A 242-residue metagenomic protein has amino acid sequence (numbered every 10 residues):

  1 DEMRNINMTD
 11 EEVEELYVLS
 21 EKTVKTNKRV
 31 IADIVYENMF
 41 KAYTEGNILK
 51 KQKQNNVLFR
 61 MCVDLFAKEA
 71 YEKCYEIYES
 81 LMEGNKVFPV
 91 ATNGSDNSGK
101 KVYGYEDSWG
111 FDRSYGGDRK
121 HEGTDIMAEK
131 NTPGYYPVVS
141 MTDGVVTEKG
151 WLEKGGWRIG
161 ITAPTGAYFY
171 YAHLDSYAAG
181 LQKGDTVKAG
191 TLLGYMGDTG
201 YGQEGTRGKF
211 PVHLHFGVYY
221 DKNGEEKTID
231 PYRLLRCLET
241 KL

Functional and structural regions predicted by a protein language model:
D1-C62: Cationic-aromatic interfacial patches
G46-W157, A189, G202: Surface-exposed, glycine-biased beta-strand/turn segments
D118-N131, G160-A167, Y219-I229: Small beta-barrel nucleic-acid-binding modules, principally OB-folds
V139-Q182, E204-H213: Zn2+-dependent peptidoglycan hydrolase active-site motif and core
G194-R207: A short, conserved strand-capping beta-turn/loop at the end of a beta strand
K209-L242: Acidic, glycine-rich catalytic/binding loops that coordinate metals and/or anionic ligands
